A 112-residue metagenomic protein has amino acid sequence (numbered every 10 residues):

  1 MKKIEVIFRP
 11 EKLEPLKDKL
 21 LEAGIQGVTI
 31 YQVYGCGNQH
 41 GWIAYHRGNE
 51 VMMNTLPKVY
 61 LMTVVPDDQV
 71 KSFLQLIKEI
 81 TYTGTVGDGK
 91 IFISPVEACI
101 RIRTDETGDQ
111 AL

Functional and structural regions predicted by a protein language model:
M1-L112: Positively charged, small/polar-rich N-terminal and surface patches that mediate targeting and assembly and bind
